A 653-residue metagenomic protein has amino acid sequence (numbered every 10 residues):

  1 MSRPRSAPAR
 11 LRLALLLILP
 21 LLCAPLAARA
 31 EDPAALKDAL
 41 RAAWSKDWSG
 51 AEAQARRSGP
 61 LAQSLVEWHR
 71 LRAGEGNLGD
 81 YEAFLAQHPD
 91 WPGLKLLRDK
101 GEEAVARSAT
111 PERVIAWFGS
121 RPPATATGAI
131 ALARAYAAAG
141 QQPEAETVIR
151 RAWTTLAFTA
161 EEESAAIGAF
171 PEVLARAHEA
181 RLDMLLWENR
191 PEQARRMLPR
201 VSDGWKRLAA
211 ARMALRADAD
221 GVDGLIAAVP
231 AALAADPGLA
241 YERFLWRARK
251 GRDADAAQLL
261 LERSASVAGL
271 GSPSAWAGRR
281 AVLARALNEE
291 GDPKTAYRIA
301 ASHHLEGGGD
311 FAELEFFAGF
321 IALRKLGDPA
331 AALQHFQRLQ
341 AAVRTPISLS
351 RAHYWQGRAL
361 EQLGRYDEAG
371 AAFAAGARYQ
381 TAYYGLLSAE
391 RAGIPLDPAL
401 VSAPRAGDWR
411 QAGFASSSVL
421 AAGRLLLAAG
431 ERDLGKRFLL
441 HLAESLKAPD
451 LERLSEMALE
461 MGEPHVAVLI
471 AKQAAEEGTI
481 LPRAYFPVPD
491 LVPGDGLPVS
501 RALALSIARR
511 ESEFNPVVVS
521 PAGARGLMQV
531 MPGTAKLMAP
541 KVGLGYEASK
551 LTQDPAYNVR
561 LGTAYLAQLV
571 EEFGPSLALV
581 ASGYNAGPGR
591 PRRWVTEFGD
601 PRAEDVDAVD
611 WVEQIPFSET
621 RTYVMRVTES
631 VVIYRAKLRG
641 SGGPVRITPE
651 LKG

Functional and structural regions predicted by a protein language model:
R12-A24: Bacterial N-terminal signal peptides
A35, A62, E67, R98-G101 (+9 more regions): TPR repeat positional signature
D38, L65-R70, G101, L132 (+8 more regions): Structural register within alpha-helical repeat arrays
A42, V105, Y136, L185 (+7 more regions): Residue at a conserved register position within TPR or TPR-like alpha-solenoid repeats
S45, S108, A139, E188 (+6 more regions): Structural motif corresponding to the intra-repeat A-B loop/turn of tetratricopeptide repeats
E52-L61, R72-E75, A83-P92, A104-A106 (+13 more regions): Solenoid-like repeat scaffolds
L61, W68-R70, E82-Q87, R252-D255 (+12 more regions): Catalytic glycan-binding domains that act on GlcNAc-containing polysaccharides
L71-G74, E102-V105, A109, G140 (+5 more regions): Short coil/turn linking the two alpha-helices of tandem helical-hairpin repeats
